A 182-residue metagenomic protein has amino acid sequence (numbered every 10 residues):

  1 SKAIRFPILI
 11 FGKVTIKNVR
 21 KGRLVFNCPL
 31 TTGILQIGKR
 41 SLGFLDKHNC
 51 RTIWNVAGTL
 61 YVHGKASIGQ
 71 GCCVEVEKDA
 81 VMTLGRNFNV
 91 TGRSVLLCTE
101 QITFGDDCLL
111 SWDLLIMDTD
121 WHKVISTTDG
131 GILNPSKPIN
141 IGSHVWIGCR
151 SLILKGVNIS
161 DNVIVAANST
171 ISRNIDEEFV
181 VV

Functional and structural regions predicted by a protein language model:
S1-M117, G142-H144, S151, D161 (+1 more regions): Domain-scale signature associated with acetyltransferase and cell-envelope carbohydrate enzymes
V56-A57, D79, P135-S136, T170-I171: Short, flexible, glycine/charge-rich loop motifs used to bind or transfer phosphoryl groups or to couple energy/partner
C72, I153, S169-I171: Short coil-to-beta-strand initiation/turn motif
D118-S126: Short acidic/His/Gly/Ser-rich catalytic and metal-binding motifs that mark active-site loops of diverse hydrolases
S126-D129, S172-R173: Short, highly charged low-complexity linear segments
T128-K155, F179-V180: C-terminal segments of enzyme domains that contribute to small-molecule binding surfaces
N158-V182: C-terminal/domain-terminus segments
